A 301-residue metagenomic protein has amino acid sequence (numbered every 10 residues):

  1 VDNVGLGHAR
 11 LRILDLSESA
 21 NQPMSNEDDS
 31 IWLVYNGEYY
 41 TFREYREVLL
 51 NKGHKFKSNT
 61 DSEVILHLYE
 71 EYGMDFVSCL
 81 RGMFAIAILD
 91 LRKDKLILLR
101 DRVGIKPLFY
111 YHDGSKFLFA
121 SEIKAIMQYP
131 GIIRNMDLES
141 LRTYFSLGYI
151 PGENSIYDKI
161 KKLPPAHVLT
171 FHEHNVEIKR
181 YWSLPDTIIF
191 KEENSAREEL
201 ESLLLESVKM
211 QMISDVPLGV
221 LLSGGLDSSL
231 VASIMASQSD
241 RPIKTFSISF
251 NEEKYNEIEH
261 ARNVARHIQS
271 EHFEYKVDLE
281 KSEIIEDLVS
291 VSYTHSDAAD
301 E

Functional and structural regions predicted by a protein language model:
V1-V34, E38, H67-P185, L205-K209 (+4 more regions): N-terminal glutamine amidotransferase
D2, N51, L91-F117, P185-E301: ATP-dependent adenylate-handling active sites, centered on carboxylate activation for C-N bond formation
L50-F56: A short alpha->loop->secondary-structure connector
T60, R81, V277-E280: Short beta->alpha linker loops
T60, S121-I123, E192: Alpha-helix N-cap recognition
S62-L66: Short, conserved phosphate-binding/catalytic loop or strand-edge motifs used in phosphoryl-/nucleotidyl-transfer
